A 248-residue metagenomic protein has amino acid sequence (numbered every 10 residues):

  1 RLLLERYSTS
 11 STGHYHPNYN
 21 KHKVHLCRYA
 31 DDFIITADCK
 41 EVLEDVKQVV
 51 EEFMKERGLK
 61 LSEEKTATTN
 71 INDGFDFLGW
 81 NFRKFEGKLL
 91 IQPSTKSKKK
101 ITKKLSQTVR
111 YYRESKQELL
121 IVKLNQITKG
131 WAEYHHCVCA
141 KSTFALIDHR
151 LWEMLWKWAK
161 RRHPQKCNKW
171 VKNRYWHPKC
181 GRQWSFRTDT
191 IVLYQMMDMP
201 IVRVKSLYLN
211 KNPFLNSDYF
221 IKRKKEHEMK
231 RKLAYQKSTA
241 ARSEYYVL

Functional and structural regions predicted by a protein language model:
R1-L248: Non-catalytic terminal/accessory segments
